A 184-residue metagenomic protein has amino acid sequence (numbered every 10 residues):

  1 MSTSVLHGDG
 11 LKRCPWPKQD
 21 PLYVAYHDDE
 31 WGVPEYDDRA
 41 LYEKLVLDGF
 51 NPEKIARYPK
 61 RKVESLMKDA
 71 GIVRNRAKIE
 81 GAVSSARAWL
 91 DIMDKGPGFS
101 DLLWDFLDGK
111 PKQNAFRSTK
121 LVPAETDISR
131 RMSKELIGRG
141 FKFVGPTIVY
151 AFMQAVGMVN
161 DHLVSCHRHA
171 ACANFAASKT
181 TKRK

Functional and structural regions predicted by a protein language model:
M1-K184: HhH-family (HhH-GPD) DNA N-glycosylase catalytic core used in base-excision repair
